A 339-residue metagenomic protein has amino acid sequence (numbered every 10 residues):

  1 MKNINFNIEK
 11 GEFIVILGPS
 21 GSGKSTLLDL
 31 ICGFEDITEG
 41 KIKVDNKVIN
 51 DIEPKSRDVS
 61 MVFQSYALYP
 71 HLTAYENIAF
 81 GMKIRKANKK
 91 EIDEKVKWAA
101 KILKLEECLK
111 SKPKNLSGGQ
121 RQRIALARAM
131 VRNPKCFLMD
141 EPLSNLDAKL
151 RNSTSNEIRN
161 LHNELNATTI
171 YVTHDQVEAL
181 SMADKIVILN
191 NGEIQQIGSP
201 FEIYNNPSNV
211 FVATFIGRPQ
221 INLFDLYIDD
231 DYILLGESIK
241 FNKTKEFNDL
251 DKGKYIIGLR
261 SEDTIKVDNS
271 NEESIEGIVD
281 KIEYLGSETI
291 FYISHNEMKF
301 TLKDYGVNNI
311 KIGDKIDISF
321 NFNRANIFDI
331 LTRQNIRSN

Functional and structural regions predicted by a protein language model:
M1-E9, G40: Conserved beta-strand
N7, K43, D317-S319: ABC ATPase nucleotide-binding domain
L17-P19: The feature captures the beta-strand-to-loop junction immediately N-terminal to the Walker
S25-L28, I124-L126: ABC ATPase nucleotide-binding domain helices that frame the ATP-binding cleft
C32: Helix-to-loop junction immediately C-terminal to a conserved catalytic motif
G40-V48: Conserved ABC transporter NBD signature motif
R57-S60, Q64-F211: ABC ATPase nucleotide-binding domains
Y232-K281, K299, V307-N339: Glycine/charge-rich catalytic "coupling/switch" loops of P-loop NTPases
